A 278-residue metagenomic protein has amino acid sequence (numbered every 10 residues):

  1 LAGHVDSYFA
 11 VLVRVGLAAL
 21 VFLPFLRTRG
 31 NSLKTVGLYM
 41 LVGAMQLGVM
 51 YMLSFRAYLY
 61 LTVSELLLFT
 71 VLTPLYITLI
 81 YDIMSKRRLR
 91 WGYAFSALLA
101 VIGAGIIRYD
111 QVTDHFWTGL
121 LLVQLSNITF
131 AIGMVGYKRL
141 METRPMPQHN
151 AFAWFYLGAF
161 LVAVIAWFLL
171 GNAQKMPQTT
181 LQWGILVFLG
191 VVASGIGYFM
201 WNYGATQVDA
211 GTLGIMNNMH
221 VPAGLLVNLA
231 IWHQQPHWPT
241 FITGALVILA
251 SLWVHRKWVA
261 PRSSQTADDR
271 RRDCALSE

Functional and structural regions predicted by a protein language model:
G3-V49, Y76-I77, T129-G136, A153-L170 (+2 more regions): Transmembrane alpha-helices of multi-pass small-molecule transport proteins
F9-L20, F55-R88, Y93-A94, S126 (+1 more regions): Specific alpha-helical transmembrane segments that line the substrate/conduction pathway and gating interfaces
V11-G16, N218-E278: C-terminal-most transmembrane helix of multi-pass membrane proteins
L12-V13, L66-L72, Y137-F160, V191-A230: Helix-helix packing/entry segments at the starts of transmembrane helices
L17-K34, V101-H115, G158-Q182, L225-P236 (+1 more regions): Membrane-interface helix-cap regions at the ends of transmembrane helices in multi-pass membrane proteins
A18-F22, I77-T78, V112-G171, L186 (+2 more regions): Transmembrane alpha-helical segments that form core, pore/gating elements of small-molecule transporters/exporters
L23-T70, I106, G190-V208: Specific transmembrane alpha-helical segments of multi-pass solute transporters/efflux pumps, especially DMT/EamA
L33-L38, L67-T70, I83-I106, T113-L120 (+1 more regions): Loop-to-transmembrane alpha-helix entry segments
